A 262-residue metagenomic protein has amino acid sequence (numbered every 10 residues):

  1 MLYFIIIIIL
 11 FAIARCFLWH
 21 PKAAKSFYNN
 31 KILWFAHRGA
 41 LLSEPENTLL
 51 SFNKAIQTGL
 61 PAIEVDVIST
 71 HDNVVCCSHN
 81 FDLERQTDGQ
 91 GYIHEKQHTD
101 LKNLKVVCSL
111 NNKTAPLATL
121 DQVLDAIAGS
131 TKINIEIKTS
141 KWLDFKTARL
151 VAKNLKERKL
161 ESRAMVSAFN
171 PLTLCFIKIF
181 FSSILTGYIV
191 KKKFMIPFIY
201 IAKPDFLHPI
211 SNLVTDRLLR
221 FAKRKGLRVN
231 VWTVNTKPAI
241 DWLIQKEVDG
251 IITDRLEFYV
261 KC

Functional and structural regions predicted by a protein language model:
Y3-K22, I32, H79-L185, P209 (+1 more regions): Metal-dependent phosphodiesterase/phospholipase catalytic core, i.e., the His/Asp/Glu-rich active-site region
W19-H20, G187-C262: C-terminal active-site rim and adjoining tail of enzyme catalytic domains
W19-P45, L49-N53, T58: N-terminal signal-anchor transmembrane helix
W34-A36, I63-V65, I133-I135, A164-S167 (+4 more regions): Hydrophobic faces of well-ordered beta-strands that scaffold small-molecule active sites in alpha/beta enzyme cores
H37, A55, D66, L101 (+8 more regions): Conserved, mostly hydrophobic/aromatic
G39, I68-T70, K138-S140, F169-P171 (+4 more regions): Active-site beta-loop-alpha junctions enriched in small/polar residues
S51-S69, K203-L207: Catalytic domains of carbohydrate-active enzymes, especially glycoside hydrolases
T70-D72, D144-K146, P171-F176, N212-F221 (+1 more regions): Active-site-adjacent beta->alpha loops and helix N-cap segments on the catalytic face of soluble alpha/beta enzymes
